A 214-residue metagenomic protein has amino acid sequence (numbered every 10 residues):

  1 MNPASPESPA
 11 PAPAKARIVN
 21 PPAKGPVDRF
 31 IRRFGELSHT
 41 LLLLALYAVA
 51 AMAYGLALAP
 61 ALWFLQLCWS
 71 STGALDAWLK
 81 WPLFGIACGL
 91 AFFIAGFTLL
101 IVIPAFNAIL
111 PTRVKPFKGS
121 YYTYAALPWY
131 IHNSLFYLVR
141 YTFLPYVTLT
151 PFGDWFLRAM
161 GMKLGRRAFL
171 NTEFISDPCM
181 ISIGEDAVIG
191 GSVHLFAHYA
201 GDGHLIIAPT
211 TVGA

Functional and structural regions predicted by a protein language model:
M1-R158: Terminal amphipathic alpha-helical/low-complexity segments used for targeting or macromolecular assembly
L110-K163, F169-A214: Flexible, glycine/small-residue-enriched loop-and-beta-strand segment within the central core of proteins
